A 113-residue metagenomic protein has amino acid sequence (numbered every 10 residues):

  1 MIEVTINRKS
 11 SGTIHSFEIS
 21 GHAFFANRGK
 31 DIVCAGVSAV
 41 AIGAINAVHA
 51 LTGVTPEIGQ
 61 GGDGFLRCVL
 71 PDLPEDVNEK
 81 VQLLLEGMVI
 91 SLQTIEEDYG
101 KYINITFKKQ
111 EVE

Functional and structural regions predicted by a protein language model:
M1-I32, I42, N46-E113: N-terminal intrinsically disordered, cationic/polar leader segments that include organellar targeting peptides
V33-V37: Short, conserved glycine- and acidic-residue-centered signature motifs in active-site or ligand-binding loops
